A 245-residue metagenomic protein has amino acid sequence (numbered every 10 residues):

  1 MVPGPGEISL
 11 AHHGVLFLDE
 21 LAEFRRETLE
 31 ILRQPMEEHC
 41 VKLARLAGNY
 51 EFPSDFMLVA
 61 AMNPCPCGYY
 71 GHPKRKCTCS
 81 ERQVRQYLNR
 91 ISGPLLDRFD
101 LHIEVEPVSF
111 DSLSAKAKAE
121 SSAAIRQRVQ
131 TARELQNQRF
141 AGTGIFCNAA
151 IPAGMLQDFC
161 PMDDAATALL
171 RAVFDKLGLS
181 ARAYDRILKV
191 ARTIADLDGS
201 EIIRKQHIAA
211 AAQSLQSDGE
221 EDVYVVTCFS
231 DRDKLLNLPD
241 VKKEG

Functional and structural regions predicted by a protein language model:
M1-V15, N49: Conserved alpha-helical scaffold flanking the Walker A/P-loop in AAA+ ATPase domains
V2, E27-Y224: Basic, amphipathic alpha-helical bundle interface domains used for macromolecular binding and assembly
E7, E20, R186-V190: Residue-level recognition of specific faces of alpha-helices
H13, D19-E20, I31: Walker B catalytic acidic pair
V223-V226, V241: Short hydrophobic transmembrane-like helices used for membrane targeting/insertion
S230-G245: N-terminal low-complexity segments that are often proline-rich with Ser/Thr-Pro
